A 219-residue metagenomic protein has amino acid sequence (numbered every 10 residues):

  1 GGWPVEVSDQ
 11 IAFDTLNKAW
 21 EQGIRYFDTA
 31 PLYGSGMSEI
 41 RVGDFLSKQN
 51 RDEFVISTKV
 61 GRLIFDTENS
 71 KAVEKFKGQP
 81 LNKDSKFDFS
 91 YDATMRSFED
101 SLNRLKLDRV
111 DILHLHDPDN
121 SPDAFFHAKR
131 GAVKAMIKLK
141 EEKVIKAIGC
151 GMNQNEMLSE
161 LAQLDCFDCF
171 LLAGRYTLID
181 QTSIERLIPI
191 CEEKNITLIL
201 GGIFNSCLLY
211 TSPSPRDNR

Functional and structural regions predicted by a protein language model:
G1-D66: N-terminal binding-site loop/beta-alpha segment at the start of enzyme catalytic domains that lines or forms
D14, K18, I40-D44, D100 (+4 more regions): Alpha-helical scaffolding segments of alpha/beta enzyme cores, especially the outer helices of TIM-barrel or partial
F27, S57, G149-G151, L171 (+1 more regions): Structural detector of well-ordered beta-strand residues that form the stable sheet scaffold of enzyme domains
L32, K59-L63, L115-P118, N153-N155 (+2 more regions): Active-site beta-loop-alpha junctions enriched in small/polar residues
A72-L171, R175-Y176: Glycine/proline-rich, positively charged, aromatic-decorated active-site loop/lid region on the catalytic face
T182-L209: Aromatic-lined glycan-binding groove of carbohydrate-active enzymes
Y210-R219: Single conserved hydrophobic/aromatic residue that forms the stacking wall/gate of nucleotide- or nucleobase-binding
